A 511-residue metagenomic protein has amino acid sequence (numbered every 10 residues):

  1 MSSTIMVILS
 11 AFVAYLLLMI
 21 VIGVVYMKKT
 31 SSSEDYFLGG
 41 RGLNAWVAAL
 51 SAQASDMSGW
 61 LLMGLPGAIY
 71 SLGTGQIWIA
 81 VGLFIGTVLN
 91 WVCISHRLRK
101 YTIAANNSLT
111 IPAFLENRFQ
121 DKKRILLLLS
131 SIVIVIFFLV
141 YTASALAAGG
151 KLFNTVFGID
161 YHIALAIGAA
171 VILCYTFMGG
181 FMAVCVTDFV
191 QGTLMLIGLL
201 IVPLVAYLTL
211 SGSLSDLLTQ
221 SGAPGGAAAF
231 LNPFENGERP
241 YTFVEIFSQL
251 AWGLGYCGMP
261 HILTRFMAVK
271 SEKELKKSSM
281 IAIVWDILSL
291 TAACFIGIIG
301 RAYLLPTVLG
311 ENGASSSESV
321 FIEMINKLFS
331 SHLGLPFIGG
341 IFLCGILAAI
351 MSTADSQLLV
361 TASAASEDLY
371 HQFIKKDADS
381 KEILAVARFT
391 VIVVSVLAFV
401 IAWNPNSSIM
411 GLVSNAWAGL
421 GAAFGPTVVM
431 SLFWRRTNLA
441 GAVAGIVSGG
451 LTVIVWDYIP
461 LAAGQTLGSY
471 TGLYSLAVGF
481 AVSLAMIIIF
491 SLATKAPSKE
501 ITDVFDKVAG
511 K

Functional and structural regions predicted by a protein language model:
M1-K511: Membrane-embedded helix-loop-helix hairpins and adjacent transmembrane boundary segments in multi-pass transporters
